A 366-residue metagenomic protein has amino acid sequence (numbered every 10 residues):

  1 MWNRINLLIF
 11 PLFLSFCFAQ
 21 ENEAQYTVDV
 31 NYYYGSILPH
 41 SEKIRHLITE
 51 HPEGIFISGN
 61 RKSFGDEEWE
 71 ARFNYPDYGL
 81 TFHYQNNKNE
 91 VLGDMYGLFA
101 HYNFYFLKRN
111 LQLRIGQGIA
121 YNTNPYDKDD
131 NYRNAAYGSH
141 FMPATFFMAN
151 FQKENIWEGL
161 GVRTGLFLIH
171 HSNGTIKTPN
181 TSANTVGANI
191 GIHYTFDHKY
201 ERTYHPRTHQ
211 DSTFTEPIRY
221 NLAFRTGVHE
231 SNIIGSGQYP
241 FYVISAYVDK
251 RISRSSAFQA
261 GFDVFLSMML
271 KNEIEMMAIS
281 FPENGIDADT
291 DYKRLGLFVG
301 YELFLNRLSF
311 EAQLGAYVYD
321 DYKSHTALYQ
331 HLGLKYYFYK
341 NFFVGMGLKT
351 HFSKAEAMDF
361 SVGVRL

Functional and structural regions predicted by a protein language model:
M1-V30, L111, L160, V186 (+2 more regions): Bacterial Sec-dependent N-terminal signal peptides
Q20-E67, T203-D249, R365: Short glycine/proline- and aromatic-enriched beta-strand/turn motifs that initiate or cap beta-hairpins
A24, T49-I55, N74, L92-L98 (+8 more regions): Residues that define the transmembrane beta-barrel architecture of outer-membrane proteins
V30, I57-R61, L98-F104, I115-I119 (+9 more regions): Residues on the lipid-exposed face of transmembrane beta-strands in outer-membrane beta-barrel proteins
Y32-L38, R61-S63, F82-K88, Q117-T123 (+8 more regions): Transmembrane beta-strands of outer-membrane beta-barrel pores
H40-R45, V91-M95, P125-Y132, G174-T181 (+5 more regions): Outer-membrane beta-barrel translocator domains and adjoining extracellular loop/strand segments of Gram-negative
I57, N184-H205, A355-L366: Outer-membrane beta-barrel "beta-signal"
D66-E68, R109-L111, W157-V162, H198-E201 (+3 more regions): Repeated loop/turn-to-beta-strand initiation elements of outer-membrane beta-barrel proteins
